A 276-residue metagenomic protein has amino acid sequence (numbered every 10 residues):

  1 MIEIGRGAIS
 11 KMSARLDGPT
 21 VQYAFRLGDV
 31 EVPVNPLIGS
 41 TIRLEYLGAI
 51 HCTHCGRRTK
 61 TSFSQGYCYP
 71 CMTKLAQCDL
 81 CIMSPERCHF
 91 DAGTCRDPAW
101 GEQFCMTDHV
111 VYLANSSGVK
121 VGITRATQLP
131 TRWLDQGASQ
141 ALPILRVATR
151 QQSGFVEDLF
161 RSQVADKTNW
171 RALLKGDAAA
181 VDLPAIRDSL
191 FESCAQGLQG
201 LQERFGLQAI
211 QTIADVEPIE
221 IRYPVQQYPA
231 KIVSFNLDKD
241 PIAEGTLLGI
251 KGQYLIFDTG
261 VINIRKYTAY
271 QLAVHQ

Functional and structural regions predicted by a protein language model:
M1-Q276: Non-catalytic accessory segments flanking enzymatic or RNA/DNA-binding domains
